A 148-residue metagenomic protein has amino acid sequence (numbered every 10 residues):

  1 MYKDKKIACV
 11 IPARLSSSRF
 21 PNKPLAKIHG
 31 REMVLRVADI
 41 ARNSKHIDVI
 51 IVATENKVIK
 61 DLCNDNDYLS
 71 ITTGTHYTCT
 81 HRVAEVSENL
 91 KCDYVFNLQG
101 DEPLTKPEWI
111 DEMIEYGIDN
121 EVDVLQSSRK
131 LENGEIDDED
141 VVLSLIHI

Functional and structural regions predicted by a protein language model:
K3-T54: N-terminal glycine-rich phosphate-binding loop and ensuing alpha1 helix
I7, D140-V142: Change "...and in nucleic-acid phosphodiester-cleaving endonucleases..." to "...and in nucleic-acid processing enzymes
P12, N97-Q99, S127-S128: Short beta-strand segments
I47, C92, D119-D123: Short, high-confidence coil segments that cap the C-terminus of an alpha-helix and link into the following beta-strand
K57-E115: Short phosphate-binding loop-to-helix
P107-E135: Conserved donor-nucleotide/metal-binding helix-loop-beta segment in metal-dependent transferases, i.e., the alpha-helix
I146-I148: Conserved small/polar residues in nucleotide/adenosyl-binding loops
